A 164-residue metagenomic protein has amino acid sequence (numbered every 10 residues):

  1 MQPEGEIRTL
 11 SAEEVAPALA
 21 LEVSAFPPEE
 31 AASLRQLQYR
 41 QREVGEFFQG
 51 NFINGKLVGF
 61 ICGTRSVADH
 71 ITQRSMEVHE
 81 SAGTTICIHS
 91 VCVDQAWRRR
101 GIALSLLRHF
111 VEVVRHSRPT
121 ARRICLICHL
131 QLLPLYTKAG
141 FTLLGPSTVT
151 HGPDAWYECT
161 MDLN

Functional and structural regions predicted by a protein language model:
E4-A18: A short beta-loop-alpha structural element at the N-terminal edge of CoA-dependent acyl/N-acetyltransferase catalytic
S11, R122, I127-H129, T142-N164: C-terminal "cap" of GNAT-fold acetyltransferases
P27-N54, C62-E77: Active-site rim helix/loop that mediates acceptor-substrate recognition in acyltransferases
E46-G50, F60, S90, R123 (+1 more regions): Short hydrophobic/aromatic beta-strand element in the GNAT-like acyltransferase core that lines or flanks the acyl-donor
F60-C92, R98, S105-R108, V113 (+1 more regions): Conserved acyl-donor/pantetheine-binding loop and adjacent beta-alpha core of acyl/acetyltransferases and related
L107, V114-C128: Conserved GNAT acetyl-CoA-binding A-motif
Y136: Conserved active-site tyrosine of GNAT-family acetyltransferases
